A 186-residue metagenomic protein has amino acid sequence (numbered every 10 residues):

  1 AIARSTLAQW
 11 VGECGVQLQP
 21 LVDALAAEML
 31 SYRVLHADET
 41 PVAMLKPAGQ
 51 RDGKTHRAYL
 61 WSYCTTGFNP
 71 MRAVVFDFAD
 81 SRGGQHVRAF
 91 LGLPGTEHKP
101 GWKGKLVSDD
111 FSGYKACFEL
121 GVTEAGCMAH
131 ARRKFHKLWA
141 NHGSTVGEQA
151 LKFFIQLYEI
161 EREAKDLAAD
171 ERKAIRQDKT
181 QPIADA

Functional and structural regions predicted by a protein language model:
A1-A186: Catalytic center-proximal scaffold of phosphoryl-transfer enzymes
